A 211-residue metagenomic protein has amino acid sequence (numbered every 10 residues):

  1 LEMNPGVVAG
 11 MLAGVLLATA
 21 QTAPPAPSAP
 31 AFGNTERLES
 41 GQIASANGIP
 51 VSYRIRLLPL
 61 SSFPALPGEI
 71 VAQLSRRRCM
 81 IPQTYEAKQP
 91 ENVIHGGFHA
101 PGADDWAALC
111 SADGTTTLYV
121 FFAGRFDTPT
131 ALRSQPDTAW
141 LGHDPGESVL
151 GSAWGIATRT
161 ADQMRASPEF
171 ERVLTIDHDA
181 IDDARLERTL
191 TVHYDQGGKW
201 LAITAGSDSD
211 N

Functional and structural regions predicted by a protein language model:
L1-M11: Bacterial N-terminal signal peptides that target proteins for export
A9-T19: Bacterial N-terminal signal peptides
A20-S61, D137-N211: Acidic, small-residue rich beta-repeat scaffolds with periodic aromatic anchors
L58-A87: Short, non-transmembrane alpha-helical segments in secretory-pathway proteins
V93-P101: Acidic, divalent-cation-chelating loop motifs in proteins
A100-C110, V173, D177-I181: Acidic/hydrophobic-patterned starts of short beta strands in beta-sheet-rich repeat architectures
G114-V120, L190-V192: Structural motif
A123-T128: Short edge-strand/loop segments of extracellular domains
